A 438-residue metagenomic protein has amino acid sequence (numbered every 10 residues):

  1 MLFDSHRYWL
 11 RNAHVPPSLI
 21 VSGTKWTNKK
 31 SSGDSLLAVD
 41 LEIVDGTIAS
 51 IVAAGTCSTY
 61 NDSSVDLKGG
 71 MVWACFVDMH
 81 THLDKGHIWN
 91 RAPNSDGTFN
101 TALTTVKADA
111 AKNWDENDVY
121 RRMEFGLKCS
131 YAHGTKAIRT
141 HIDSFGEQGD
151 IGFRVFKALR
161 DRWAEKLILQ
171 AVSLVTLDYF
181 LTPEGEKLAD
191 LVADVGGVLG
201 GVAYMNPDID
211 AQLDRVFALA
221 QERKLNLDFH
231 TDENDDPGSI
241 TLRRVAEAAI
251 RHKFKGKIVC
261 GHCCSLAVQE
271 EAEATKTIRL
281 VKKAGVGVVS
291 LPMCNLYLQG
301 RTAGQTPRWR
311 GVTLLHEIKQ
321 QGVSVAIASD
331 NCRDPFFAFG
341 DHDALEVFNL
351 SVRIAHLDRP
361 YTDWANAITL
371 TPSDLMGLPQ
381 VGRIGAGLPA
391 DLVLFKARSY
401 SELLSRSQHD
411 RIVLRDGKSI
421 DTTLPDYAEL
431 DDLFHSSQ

Functional and structural regions predicted by a protein language model:
M1-P17, D45, S58-G97, T101: Replace "His-x-His-based motif
M1-T59, Y400: N-terminal metal-binding scaffold of metallo-dependent hydrolase/deaminase domains
G70, W89-H141, E147-R162, K187-L191: Alpha-helical scaffold segments that flank or form the walls of functional sites
H87-V119, V195-G196, R223, T241-H262 (+3 more regions): Active-site gating loops and adjacent loop-to-helix segments of metal-dependent hydrolytic enzymes
V106-R121, V172-P183, V202-N206: Active-site mouth loops of central-metabolism enzymes
I151-E165, L181-G287, G304-I327: Histidine/acidic residue-rich metal-binding segments in metalloenzymes
N226, E247-I258, L298, W309-F395: His/Asp/Glu-enriched, well-ordered alpha-helical/loop segment that forms or immediately abuts the divalent-metal
A386-Q438: C-terminal cap of metal-dependent C-N hydrolases
